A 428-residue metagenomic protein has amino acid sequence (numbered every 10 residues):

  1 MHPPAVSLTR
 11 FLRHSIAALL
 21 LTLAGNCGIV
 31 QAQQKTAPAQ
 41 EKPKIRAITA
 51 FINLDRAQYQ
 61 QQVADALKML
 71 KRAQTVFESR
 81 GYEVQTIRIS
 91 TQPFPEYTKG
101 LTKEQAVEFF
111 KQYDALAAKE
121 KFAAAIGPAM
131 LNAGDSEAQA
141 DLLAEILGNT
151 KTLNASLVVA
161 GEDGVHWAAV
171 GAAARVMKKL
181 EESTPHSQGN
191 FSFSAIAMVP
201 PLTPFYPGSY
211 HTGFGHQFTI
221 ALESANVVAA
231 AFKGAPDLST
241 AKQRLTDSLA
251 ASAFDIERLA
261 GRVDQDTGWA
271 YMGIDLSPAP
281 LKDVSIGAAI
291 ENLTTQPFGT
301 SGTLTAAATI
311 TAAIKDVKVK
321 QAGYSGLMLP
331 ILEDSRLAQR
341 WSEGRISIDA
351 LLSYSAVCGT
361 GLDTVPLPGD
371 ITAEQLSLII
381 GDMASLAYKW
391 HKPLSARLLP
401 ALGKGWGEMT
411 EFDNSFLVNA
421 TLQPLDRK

Functional and structural regions predicted by a protein language model:
M1-I16: Bacterial N-terminal signal peptides that target proteins for export
S15-N26: Bacterial N-terminal signal peptides
G28-Q31: Sec/Tat signal peptide C-region and signal peptidase I cleavage site
Q33-K428: Anaerobic metallocofactor- and corrinoid-dependent redox/one-carbon enzyme cores, especially those from methanogenesis
